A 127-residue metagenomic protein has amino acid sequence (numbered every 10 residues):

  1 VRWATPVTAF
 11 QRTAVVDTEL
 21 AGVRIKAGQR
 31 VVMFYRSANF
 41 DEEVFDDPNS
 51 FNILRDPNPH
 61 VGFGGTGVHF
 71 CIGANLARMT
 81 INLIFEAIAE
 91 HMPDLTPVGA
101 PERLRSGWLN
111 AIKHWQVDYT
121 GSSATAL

Functional and structural regions predicted by a protein language model:
V1-A21: Conserved cytochrome P450 K-helix E-x-x-R motif and the immediately C-terminal K′/meander segment
T5-T8, S37-E43, D47, H91-T96 (+1 more regions): Cytochrome P450
A38-M79: Cytochrome P450 heme-binding Cys-pocket and its upstream "meander" loop
G67, N75, R105-A124: Conserved N-terminal glycine/acidic-rich loop preference
L76-L104: Cytochrome P450 heme-binding "Cys pocket" and the immediately downstream C-terminal segment
